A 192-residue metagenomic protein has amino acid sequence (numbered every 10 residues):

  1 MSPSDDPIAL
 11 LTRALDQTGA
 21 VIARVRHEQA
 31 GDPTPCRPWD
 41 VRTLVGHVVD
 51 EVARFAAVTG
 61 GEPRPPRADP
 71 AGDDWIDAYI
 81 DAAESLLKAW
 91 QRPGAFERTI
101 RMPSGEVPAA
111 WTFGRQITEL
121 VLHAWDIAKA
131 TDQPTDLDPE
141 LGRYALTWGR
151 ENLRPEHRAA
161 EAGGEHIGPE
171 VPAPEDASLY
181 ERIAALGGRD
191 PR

Functional and structural regions predicted by a protein language model:
S2-Q17, R24-R37, A53-R192: Structured surface interface patches that mediate subunit assembly and partner/cofactor docking
L44: Extended, alpha-helix-rich binding/interface surfaces that flank or overlap catalytic cores and mediate recognition
V48: Glycine-rich loop at the start of a catalytic domain that most often binds anionic cofactors/ligands
